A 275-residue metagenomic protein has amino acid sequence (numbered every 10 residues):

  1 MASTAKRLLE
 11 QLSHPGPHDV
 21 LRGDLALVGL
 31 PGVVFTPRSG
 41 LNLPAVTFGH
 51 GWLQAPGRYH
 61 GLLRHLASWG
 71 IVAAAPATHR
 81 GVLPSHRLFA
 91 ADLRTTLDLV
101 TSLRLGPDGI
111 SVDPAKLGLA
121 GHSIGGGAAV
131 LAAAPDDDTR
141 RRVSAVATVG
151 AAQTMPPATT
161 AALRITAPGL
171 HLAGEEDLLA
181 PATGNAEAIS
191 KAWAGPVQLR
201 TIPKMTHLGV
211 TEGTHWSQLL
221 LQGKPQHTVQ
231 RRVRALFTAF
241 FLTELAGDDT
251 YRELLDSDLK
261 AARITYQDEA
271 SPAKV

Functional and structural regions predicted by a protein language model:
M1-L41: N-terminal cap/lid segment of alpha/beta-hydrolase-fold proteins
N42-G51: Short beta-strand element of the alpha/beta-hydrolase
L53-R80: Short amphipathic alpha-helix adjacent to the substrate-entry channel of hydrolases
R58, P84-P114, G127, L131-A133 (+1 more regions): Alpha/beta-hydrolase active-site loop
G121-G126: Conserved alpha/beta-hydrolase "nucleophile elbow" surrounding the catalytic nucleophile
A132-V143: Conserved hydrolase catalytic core segment
R141-H207: The feature captures the conserved acid-bearing segment of alpha/beta-hydrolase catalytic domains
G213-V275: Alpha/beta-hydrolase-fold serine-hydrolase catalytic core, especially in secreted/extracellular enzymes
